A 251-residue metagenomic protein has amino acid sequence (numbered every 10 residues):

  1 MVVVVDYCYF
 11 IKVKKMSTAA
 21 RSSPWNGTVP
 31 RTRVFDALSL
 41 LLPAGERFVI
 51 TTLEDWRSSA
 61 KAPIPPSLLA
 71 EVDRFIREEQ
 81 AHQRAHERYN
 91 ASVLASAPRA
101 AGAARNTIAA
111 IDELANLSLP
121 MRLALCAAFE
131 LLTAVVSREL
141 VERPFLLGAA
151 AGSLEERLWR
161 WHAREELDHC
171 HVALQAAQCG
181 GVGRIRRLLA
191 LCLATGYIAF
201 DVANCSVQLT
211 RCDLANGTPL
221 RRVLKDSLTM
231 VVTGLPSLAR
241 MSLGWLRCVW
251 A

Functional and structural regions predicted by a protein language model:
V2-A251: Non-heme di-metal
